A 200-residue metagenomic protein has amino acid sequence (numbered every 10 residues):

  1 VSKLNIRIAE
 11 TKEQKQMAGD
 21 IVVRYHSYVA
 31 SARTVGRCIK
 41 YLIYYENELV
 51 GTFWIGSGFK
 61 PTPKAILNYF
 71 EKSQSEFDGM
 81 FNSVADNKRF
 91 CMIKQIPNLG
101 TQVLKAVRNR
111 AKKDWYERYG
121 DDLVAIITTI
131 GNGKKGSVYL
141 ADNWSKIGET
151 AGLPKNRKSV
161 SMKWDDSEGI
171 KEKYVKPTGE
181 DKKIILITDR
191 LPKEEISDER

Functional and structural regions predicted by a protein language model:
V1-G36, L42, E48-L49: Short amphipathic alpha-helix that is part of the acyltransferase structural core
I8-A9, M17, R37, Y45-E46 (+1 more regions): Acyl-donor binding region in acyl/amide transferases
I21, Y25, K173, P177 (+1 more regions): Residues that form generic nucleotide/phosphate-binding pockets
S27, W144, G179, L191: Residue-level marker of positions within ordered structural domains that often coincide with functionally constrained
K40-N47, E194-R200: Amphipathic alpha-helical surface "interface" segments used for docking/oligomerization or membrane association within
D181-E199: Flexible, glycine-/basic-rich loop-and-beta segments that form/coincide with the SAM-dependent methyltransferase
